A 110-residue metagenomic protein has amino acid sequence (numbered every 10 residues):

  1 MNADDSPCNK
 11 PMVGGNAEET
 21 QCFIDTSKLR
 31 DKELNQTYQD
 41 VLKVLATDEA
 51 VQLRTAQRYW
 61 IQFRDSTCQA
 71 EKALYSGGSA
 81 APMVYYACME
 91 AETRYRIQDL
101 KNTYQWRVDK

Functional and structural regions predicted by a protein language model:
M1-K110: N-terminal alpha-helical modules
